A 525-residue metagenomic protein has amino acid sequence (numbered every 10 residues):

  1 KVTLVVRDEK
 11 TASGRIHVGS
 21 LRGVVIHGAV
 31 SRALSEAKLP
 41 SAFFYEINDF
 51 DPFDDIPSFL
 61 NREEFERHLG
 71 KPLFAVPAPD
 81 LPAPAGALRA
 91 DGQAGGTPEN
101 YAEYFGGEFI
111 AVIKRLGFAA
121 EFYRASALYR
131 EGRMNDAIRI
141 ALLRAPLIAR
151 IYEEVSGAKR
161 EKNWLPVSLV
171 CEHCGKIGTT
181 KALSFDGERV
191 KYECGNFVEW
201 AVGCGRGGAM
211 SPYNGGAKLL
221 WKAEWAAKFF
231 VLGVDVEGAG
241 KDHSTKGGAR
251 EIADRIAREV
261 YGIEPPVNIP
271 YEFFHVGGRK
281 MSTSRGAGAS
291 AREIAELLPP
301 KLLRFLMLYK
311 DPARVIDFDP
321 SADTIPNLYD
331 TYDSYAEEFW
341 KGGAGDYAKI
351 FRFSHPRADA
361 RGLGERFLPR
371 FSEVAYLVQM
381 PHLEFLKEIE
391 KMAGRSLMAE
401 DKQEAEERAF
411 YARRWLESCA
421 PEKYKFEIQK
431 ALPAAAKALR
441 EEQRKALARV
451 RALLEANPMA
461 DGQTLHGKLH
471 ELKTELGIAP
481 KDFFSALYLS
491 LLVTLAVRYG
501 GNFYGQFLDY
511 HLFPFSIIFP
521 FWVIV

Functional and structural regions predicted by a protein language model:
K1, S13-I16, A42-F44, G157 (+4 more regions): Basic, alpha-helical terminal appendages of large translation-related enzymes
K1-S58, A226-T245: N-terminal catalytic cores of NTP/NDP-binding nucleotidyl/phosphoryl-transfer enzymes
H17, A141, P299, L487: Residue-level signal for inorganic ion chemistry
A37-P40, E108-E121: A structural motif corresponding to the C-terminal end of an alpha-helix and its immediate exit/capping segment
F50-R67, A137-I138, L142, K280 (+1 more regions): Charged, often glycine-rich, active-site loop that binds/positions anionic groups
E64-P98, F109-V112, L116: A glycine-rich helix N-cap at a beta->alpha junction
K114, F118-P270, H275-A291: Active-site cores that bind ATP or allylic diphosphates and position pyrophosphate for catalysis
T245-R250, E272-S418, L492-S516, P520: Catalytic adenosine-cofactor/nucleotide-binding cores of aminoacyl-tRNA synthetases and other
